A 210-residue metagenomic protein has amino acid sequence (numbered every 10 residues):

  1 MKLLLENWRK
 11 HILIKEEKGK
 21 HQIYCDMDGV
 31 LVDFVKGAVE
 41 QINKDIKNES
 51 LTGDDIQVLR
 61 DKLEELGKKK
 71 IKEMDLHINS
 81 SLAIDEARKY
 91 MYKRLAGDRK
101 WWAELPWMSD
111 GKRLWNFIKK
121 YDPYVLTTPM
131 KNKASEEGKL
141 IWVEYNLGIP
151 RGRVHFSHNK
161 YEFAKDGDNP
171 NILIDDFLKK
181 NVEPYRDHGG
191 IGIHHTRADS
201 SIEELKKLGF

Functional and structural regions predicted by a protein language model:
M1-E17: Short acidic, low-complexity intrinsically disordered linear motifs used for protein-protein interactions
E17-Y92: Active-site neighborhood of HAD-like aspartate-dependent phosphohydrolases
G29-V32, G37-A38, P129-K133, N159-E162 (+2 more regions): Short, solvent-exposed loop/turn segments at secondary-structure junctions
H77, L82-V125, N132-E137: Short, acidic loop-to-helix structural element flanking the phosphoryl-transfer center in phosphate-processing enzymes
K119, P150, D187-G189: Short, structured coil segments at secondary-structure junctions
L126-I172, K180-V182: Substrate-recognition "cap/lid" segment bordering the active-site pocket of phosphatases
N171-K207: Acidic, Mg2+-coordinating phosphoryl-transfer loop and its flanking beta/alpha structural elements, shared across
